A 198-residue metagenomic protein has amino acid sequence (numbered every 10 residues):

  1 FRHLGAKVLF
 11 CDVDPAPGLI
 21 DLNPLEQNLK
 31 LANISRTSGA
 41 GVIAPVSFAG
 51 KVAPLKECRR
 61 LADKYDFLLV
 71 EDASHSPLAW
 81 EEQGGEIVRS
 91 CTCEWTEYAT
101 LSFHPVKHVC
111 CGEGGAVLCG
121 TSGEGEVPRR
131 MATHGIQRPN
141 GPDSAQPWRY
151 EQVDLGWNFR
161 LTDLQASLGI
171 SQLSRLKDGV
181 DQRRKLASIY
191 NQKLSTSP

Functional and structural regions predicted by a protein language model:
F1, L55-C58, P128, Y190: Hydrophobic packing residues within well-ordered alpha-helices of enzyme cores
F1-N23: Substrate-binding/gating loop at the entrance of the active-site cleft, primarily in PLP-dependent aminotransferase-like
D12, F48, L173: Conserved donor-binding loops in enzymes that form glycosidic bonds
A16-C111, A116-L118, S122-E124: Active-site phosphate-binding strand-loop segment of PLP-dependent enzymes
H75-V88, W95-P198: Active-site region of PLP-dependent enzymes
